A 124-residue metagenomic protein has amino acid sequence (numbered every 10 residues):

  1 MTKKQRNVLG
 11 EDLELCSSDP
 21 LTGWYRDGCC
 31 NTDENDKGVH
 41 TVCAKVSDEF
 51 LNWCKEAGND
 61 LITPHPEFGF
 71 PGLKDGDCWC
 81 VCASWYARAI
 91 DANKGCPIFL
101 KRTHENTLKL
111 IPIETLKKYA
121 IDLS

Functional and structural regions predicted by a protein language model:
M1-C43: OB-fold ssDNA-binding interfaces and closely related basic DNA-contact patches used across DNA replication/repair
K45-D60: Short, basic/aromatic beta-hairpin or loop at an interaction surface
I62-G69: Short alpha-helix capping/helix-loop boundary micro-motifs
Y86-K109: Short, compositionally biased
E105-S124: Glycine- and charge-enriched low-complexity intrinsically disordered segments
